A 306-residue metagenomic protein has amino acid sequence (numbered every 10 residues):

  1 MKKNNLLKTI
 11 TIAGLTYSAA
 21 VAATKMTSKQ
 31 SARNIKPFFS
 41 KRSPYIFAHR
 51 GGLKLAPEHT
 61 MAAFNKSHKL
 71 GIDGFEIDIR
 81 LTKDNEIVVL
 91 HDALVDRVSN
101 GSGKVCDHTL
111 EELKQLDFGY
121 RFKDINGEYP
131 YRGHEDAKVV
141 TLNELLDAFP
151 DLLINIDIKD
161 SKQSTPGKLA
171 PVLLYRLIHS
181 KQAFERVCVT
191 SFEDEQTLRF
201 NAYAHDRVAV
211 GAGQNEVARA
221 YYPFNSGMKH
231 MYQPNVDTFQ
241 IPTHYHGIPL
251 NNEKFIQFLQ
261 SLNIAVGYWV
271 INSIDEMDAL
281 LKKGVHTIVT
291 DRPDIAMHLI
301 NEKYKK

Functional and structural regions predicted by a protein language model:
M1-P44, G74, I79, Q196 (+5 more regions): Short amphipathic, positively biased membrane-proximal segments that drive organelle/inner-membrane targeting
N5-T11, Y17, V21-Q30, H91-A202 (+1 more regions): Metal-dependent phosphodiesterase/phospholipase catalytic core, i.e., the His/Asp/Glu-rich active-site region
Q30-R33, Q214, A220-K306: C-terminal active-site rim and adjoining tail of enzyme catalytic domains
I35-L55, F118-R121, N252-E253: N-terminal small/glycine-rich loop or linker at the start of catalytic domains across soluble metabolic enzymes
Y45-F47, G74, L153-D157, R186-V189 (+4 more regions): Structural preference for beta-strand elements that scaffold enzyme active sites
R50-G51, E58-T60, S191, Q214-E216 (+1 more regions): Glycine-rich beta-to-alpha transition loops that act as phosphate-gripper elements at the mouths of alpha/beta enzyme
A63-L81, P234: Catalytic domains of carbohydrate-active enzymes, especially glycoside hydrolases
